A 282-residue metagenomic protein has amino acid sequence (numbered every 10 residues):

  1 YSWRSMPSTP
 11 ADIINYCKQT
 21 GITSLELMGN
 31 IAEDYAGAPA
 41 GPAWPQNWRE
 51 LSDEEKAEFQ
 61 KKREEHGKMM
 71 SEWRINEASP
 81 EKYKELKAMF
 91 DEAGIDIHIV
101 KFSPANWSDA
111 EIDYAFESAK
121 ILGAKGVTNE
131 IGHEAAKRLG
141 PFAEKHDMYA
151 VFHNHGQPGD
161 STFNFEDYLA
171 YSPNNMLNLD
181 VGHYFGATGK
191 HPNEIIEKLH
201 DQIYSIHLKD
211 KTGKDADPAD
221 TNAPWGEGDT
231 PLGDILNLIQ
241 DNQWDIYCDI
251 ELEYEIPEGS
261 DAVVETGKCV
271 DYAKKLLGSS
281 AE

Functional and structural regions predicted by a protein language model:
S2, M6-S24, G29-A40, N47-E58 (+4 more regions): Histidine-acidic metal/acid-base catalytic patches
M6, M28, M69-M70, M89 (+2 more regions): Detector for methionine-enriched segments
Y35-A57, M69-N76, E81-K82, I95 (+2 more regions): Short acidic, glycine/proline-enriched helix-loop-strand junctions
A43-W44, F116, K145, E265-T266: Alpha-helix boundary/capping detector
H66-S71, P218: Short glycine/proline- and acidic residue-enriched helix-loop micro-motifs that form flexible lids or anion-recognition
W73, A124, G259: Second-shell loop/turn segments in exported
N76, Y83, M89-L179, F185-T188: Active-site acidic/histidine proton-transfer and metal-coordination neighborhood in alpha/beta enzyme cores
